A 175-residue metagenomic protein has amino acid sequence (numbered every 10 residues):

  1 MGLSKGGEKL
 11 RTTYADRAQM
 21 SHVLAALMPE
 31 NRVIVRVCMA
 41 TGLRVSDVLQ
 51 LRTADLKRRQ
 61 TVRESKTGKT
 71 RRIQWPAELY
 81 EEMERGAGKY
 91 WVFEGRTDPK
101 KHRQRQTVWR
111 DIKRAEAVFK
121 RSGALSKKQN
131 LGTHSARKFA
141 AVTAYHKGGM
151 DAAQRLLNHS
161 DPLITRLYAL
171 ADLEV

Functional and structural regions predicted by a protein language model:
M1-M20, K69-A77, K89: DNA breakage-rejoining catalytic core of tyrosine-based enzymes
G2, T12-V45: Basic, Lys/Arg- and aromatic-enriched nucleic-acid-binding interface segment
R17-Q19, P29, T41, L49-E82: Conserved tyrosine-mediated DNA breakage-rejoining catalytic core shared by Y-recombinases
M20, N31-R32, R105, W109 (+1 more regions): Short, leucine-enriched amphipathic alpha-helices that occur as contiguous helical runs
A25, R110-D151, R155: Short, basic (Lys/Arg/His-rich) helix/loop patches that form interaction surfaces in the mid-to-C-terminal regions
C38, L49, Q154: The alpha-helix within a helix-turn-helix
A54-R58, G149-Y168: Short, polar N-cap/turn motifs at the start of nucleic acid-interacting alpha helices
S65-E84, K89-R114: C-terminal catalytic core of Y-nucleophile DNA break-rejoin enzymes
